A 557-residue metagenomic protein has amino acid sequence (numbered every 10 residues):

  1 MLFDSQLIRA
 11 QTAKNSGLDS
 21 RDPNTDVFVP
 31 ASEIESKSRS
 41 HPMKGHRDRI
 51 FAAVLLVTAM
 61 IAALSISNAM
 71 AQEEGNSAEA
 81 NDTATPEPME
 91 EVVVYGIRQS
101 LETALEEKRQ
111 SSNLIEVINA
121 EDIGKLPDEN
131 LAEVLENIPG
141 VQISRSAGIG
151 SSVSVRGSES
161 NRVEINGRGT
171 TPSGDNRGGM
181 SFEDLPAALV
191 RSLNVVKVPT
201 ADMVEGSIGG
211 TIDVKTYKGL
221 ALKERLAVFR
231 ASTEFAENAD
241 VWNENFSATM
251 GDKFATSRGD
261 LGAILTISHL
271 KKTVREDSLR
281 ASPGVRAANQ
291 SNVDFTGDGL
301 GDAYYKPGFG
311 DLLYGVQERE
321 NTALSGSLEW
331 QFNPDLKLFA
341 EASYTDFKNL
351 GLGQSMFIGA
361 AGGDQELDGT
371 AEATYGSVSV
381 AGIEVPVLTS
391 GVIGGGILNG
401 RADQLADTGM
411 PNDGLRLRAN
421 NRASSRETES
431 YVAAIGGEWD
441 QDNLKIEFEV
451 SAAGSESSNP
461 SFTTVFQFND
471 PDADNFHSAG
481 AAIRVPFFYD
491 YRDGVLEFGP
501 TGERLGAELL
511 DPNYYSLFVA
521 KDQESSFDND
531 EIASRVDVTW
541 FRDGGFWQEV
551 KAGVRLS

Functional and structural regions predicted by a protein language model:
V93-G124, R168-S173: N-terminal periplasmic "start-of-domain" segments of outer-membrane beta-barrel proteins
L131-V134, S151-S154, S181-E183, S207-A231 (+1 more regions): N-terminal periplasmic accessory domains that precede and gate Gram-negative outer-membrane beta-barrel machines
A132-T170: Extracytoplasmic beta-strand/coil segments of soluble accessory domains associated with Gram-negative outer-membrane
T170-K197: Short acidic/polar hinge/loop motifs at secondary-structure boundaries that mediate gating or recognition
V204, G210-T216, S232-E234, W242-G251 (+4 more regions): Outer-membrane beta-barrel transmembrane strands
A239-G400, R418, S425-G436, D442: Transmembrane beta-barrel wall of Gram-negative outer-membrane proteins
N292-P307, A371-L415, N475-F518, S557: Flexible glycine-rich, low-complexity coil/linker segments exposed to the extracellular/periplasmic environment
